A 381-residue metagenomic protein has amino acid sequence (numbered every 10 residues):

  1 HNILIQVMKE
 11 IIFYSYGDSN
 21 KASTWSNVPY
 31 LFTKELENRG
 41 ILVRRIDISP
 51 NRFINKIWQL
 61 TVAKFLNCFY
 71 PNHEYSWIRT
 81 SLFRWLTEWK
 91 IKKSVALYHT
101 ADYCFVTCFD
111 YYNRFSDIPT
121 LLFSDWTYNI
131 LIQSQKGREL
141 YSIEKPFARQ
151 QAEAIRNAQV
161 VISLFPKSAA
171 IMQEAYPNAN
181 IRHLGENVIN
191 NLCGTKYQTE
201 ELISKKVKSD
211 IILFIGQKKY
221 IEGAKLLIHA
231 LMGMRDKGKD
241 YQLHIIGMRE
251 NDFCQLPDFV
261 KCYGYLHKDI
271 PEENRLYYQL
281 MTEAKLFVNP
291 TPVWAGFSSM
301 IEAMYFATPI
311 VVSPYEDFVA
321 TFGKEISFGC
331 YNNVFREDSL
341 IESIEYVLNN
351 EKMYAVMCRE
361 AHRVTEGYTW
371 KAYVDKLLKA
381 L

Functional and structural regions predicted by a protein language model:
S81-L86, Q198-T199, E351-K379: A charged, aromatic-enriched C-terminal amphipathic alpha-helix characteristic of glycosyltransferases across folds
L140-V161: Membrane-proximal helix-turn-helix segments that form the acceptor-binding/catalytic region of lipid-linked
I162, E200-G233, H244: Conserved donor-binding/catalytic core segment of Leloir-type glycosyltransferases
A169-I189, T195: Helix-loop-beta element that forms the nucleotide-linked donor phosphate-binding surface in glycosyltransferases
G247-Q279, L286: Nucleotide-activated donor-binding/catalytic signature segment of Leloir-type glycosyltransferases, i.e., the conserved
P292-V293: Aromatic "clamp/platform" in nucleotide-sugar-dependent glycosyltransferases that forms part of the donor/acceptor
P309-S313: Short hydrophobic beta-strand element within catalytic cores of glycosyltransferases and related nucleotide-activated
V319-E345: Change "using UDP/GDP/dTDP sugars" to "using nucleotide sugars
